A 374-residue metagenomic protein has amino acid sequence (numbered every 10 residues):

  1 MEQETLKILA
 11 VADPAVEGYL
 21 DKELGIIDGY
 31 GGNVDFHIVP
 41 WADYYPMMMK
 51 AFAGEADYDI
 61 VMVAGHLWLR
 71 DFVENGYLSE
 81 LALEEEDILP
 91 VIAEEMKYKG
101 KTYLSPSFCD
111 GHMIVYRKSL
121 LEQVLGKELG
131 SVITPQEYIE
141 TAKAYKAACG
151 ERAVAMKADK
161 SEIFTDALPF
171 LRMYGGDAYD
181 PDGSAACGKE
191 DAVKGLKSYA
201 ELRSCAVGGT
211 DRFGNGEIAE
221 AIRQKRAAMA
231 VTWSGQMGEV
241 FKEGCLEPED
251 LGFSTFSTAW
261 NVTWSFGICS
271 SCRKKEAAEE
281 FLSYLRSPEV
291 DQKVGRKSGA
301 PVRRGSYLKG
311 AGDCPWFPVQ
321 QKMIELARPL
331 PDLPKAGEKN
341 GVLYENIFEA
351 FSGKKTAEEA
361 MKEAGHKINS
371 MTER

Functional and structural regions predicted by a protein language model:
M1-E2, I324-R374: Conserved C-terminal helix/tail region of periplasmic/extracytoplasmic solute-binding proteins
M1-W68, E276, E359, H366-R374: Conserved N-terminal structural module of periplasmic/extracytoplasmic solute-binding proteins
V11, P248, G295-E345, E349: Long, aromatic- and glycine/proline-rich binding clefts that accommodate carbohydrate-like moieties
A64-M113, P248-L251: Hinge/lid segment of periplasmic solute-binding proteins
A82-I88, S131, M156-A158, G176-K194 (+2 more regions): Short, solvent-exposed loop/beta-turn-alpha elements that line the ligand-binding surface or hinge of extracytoplasmic
H112, E137-A185, A227: Extracytoplasmic/periplasmic solute-binding protein
T141-K143, D182-R212: Glycine-centered hinge/linker elements that transmit conformational signals in sensory and ligand-binding systems
K197-K274: Extracytoplasmic/periplasmic substrate-binding proteins
